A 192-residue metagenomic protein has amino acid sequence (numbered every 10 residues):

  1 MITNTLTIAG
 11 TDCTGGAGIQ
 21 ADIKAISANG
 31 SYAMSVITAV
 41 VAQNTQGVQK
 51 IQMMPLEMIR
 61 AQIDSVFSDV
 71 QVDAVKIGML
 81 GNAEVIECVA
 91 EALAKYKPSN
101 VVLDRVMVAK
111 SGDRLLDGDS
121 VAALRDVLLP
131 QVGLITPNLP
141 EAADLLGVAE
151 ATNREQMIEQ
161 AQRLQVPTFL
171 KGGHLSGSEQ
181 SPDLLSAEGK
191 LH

Functional and structural regions predicted by a protein language model:
M1-I8, E188-H192: Glycine/charged-rich beta-loop-alpha catalytic/anionic-binding loops adjacent to active sites
I2-T7, A25-K110: Conserved N-terminal subdomain of the carbohydrate kinase-like
I8-S27: Glycine/serine-rich anion-binding loops at beta->alpha junctions that coordinate negatively charged ligand groups
T11, I77-G78, D113, K171: Glycine- and other small-residue-rich loops at beta-strand/loop junctions that grip anionic moieties
G16, S111, L145-V148: Residues that scaffold the ATP/ADP-binding catalytic core of kinase and kinase-like folds
I23-K24, I86-Y96, A122-P130, Q162: Short amphipathic alpha-helices and their capping/turn segments at secondary-structure boundaries
A109-D119: Glycine-rich, charge-decorated loop segments at or immediately adjacent to ligand/cofactor-binding or catalytic sites
G118-G189: Conserved phosphate/ATP/ADP-binding segment of small-molecule kinases
